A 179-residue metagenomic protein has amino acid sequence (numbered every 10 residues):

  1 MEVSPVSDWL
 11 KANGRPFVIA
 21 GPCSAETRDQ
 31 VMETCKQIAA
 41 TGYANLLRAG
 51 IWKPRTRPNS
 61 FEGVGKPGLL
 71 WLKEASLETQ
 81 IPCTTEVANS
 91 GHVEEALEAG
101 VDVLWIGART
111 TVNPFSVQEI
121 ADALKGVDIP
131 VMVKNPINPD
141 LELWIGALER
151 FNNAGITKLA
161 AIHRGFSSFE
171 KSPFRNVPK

Functional and structural regions predicted by a protein language model:
M1-I19: N-terminal amphipathic alpha-helix/helix-capping segment at the start of soluble metabolic enzymes
K11, F17, I120-K179: Catalytic alpha/beta core domains of metabolic enzymes, predominantly
N13-F17, Y43-N45, L77-P82, G100-D102 (+2 more regions): Short, well-ordered coil/turn segments that N-cap beta-strands
P16-E33, R57-G63, I81-V87, G107-A108 (+2 more regions): Active-site mouth loops of central-metabolism enzymes
G21, I38, L47, A96 (+1 more regions): Conserved, mostly hydrophobic/aromatic
R28-K36, S90-G100, D140-A147: Catalytic cores of alpha/beta
R48-P67: Glycine-rich, proline-tolerant flexible connector loops at the mouths of alpha/beta enzymes
E62-V64, Q80-V93, D102-S116, I129-L141 (+1 more regions): Catalytic beta/alpha-barrel core
